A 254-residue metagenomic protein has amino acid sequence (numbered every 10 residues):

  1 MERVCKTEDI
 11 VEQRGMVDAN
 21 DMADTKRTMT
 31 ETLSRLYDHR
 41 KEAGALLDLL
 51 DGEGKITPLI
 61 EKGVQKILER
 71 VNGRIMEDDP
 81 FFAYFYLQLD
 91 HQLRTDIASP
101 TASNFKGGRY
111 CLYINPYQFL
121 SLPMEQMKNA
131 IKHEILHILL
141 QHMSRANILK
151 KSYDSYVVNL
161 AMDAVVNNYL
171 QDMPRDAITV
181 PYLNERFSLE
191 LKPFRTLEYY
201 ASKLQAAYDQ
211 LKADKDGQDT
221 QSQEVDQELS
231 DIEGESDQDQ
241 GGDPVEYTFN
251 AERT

Functional and structural regions predicted by a protein language model:
M1-N129, I135-T254: Short, functionally important secondary-structure microenvironments
